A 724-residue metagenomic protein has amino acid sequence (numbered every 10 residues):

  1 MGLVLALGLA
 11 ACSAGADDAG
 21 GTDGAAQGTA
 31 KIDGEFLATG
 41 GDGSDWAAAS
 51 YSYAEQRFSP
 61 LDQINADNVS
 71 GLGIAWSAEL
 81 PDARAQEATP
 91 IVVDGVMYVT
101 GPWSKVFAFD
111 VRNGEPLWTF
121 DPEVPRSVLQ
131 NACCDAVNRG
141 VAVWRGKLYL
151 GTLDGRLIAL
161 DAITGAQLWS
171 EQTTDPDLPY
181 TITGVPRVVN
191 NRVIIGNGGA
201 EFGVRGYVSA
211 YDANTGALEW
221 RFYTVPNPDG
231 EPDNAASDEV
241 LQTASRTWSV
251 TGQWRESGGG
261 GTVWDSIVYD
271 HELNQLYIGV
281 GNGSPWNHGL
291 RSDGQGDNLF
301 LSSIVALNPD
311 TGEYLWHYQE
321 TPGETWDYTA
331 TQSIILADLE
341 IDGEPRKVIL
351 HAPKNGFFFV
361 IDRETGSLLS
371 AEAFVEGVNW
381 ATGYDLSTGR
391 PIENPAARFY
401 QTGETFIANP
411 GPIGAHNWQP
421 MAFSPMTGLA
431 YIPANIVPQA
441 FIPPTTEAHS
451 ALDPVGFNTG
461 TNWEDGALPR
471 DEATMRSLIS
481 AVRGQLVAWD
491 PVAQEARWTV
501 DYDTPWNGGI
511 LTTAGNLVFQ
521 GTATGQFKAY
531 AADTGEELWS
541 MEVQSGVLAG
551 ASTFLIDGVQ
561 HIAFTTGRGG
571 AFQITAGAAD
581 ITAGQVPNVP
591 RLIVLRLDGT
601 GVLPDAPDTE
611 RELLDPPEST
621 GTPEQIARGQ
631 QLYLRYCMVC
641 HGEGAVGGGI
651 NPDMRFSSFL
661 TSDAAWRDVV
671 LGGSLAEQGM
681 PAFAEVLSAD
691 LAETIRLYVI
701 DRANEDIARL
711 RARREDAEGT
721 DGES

Functional and structural regions predicted by a protein language model:
L9-A11: C-terminal motif of bacterial Sec signal peptides marking the signal peptidase cleavage site
S13-A16: Bacterial signal peptide processing site
G24-I74, D229-L241, E393-A396, T474-R476 (+2 more regions): Blade/loop signatures of beta-propeller domains
F36, G43, D608-E624, Q631-R635 (+1 more regions): Flexible coil segments in periplasmic/lumen-exposed cytochrome c-class electron-transfer proteins
W46-S50, A83-K105, Q130-R156, T181-F202 (+8 more regions): Repeat-blade elements of multi-bladed beta-propeller folds
A78-T89, T119-A142, Q167-V185, Y223-S266 (+9 more regions): Extracytoplasmic beta-rich repeat domains
I195-G206, T251, I278-N298, I436-I479 (+1 more regions): Short, conserved, GDST-rich strand-edge loop motifs in beta-rich repeat architectures
Q630, G642-L675, G679-A682: Gly/Gly-Pro-rich "capping" loops immediately C-terminal to redox-active cysteine motifs in periplasmic/lumenal
